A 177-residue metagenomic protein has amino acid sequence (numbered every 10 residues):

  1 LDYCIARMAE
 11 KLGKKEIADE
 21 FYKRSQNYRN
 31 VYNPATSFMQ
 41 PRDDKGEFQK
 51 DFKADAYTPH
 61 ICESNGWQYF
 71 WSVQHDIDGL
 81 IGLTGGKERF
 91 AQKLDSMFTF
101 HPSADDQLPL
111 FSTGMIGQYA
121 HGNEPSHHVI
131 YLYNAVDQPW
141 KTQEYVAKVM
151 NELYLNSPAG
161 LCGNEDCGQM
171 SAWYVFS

Functional and structural regions predicted by a protein language model:
L1-S177: Active-site core of glycosidic bond-cleaving carbohydrate-active enzymes
